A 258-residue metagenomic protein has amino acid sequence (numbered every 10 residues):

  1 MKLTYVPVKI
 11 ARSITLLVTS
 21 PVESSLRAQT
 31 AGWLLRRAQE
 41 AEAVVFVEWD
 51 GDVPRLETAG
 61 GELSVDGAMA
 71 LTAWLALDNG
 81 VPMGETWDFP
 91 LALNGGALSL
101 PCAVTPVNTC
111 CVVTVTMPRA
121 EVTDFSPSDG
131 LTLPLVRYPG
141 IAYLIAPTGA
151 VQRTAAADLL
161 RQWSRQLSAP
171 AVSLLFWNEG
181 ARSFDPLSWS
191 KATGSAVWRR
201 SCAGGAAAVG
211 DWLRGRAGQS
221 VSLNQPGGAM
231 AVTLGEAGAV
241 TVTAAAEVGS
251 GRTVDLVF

Functional and structural regions predicted by a protein language model:
M1-C110, L144-F258: A glycine-rich beta-to-alpha transition motif near the start of alpha/beta enzyme domains, typified by
V107-A157: Surface-exposed beta-loop interaction hotspot
